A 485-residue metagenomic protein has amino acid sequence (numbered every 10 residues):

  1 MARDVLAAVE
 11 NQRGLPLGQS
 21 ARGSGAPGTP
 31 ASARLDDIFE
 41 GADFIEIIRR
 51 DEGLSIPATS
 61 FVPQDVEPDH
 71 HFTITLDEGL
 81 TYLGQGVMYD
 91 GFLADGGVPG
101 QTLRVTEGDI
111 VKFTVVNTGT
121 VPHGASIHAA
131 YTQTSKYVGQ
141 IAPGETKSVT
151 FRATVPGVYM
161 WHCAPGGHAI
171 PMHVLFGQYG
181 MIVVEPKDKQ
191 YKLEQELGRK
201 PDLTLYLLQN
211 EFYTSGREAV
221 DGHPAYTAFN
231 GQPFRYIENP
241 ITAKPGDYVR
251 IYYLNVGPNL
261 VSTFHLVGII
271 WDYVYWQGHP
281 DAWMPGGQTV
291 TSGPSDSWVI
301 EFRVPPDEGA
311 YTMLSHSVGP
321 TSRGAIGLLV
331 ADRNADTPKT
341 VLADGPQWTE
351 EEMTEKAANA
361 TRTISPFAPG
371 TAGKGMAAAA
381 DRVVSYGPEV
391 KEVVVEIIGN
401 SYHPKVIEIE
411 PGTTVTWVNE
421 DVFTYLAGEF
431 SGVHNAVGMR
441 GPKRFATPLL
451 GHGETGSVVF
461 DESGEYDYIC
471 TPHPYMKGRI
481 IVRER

Functional and structural regions predicted by a protein language model:
A2-D65: C-terminal segment of N-terminal export signals and the immediately downstream linker at the start of the mature
R49, P68-G97, T106-I110, T114-E145 (+4 more regions): Extracytoplasmic copper-binding redox domains, predominantly the cupredoxin/blue-copper superfamily
F151-G167, M172: Active-site-adjacent, His/Asp/Glu-enriched structural segments that form or flank metal-binding and acid/base networks
R152-V158, R303-Y311, V459-E465: Short, surface-exposed loop/turn segments at beta-strand-coil junctions that are enriched for proline with nearby
W298-I300: A short, acidic, amphipathic alpha-helical segment used as a generic capping/interface helix at domain edges
